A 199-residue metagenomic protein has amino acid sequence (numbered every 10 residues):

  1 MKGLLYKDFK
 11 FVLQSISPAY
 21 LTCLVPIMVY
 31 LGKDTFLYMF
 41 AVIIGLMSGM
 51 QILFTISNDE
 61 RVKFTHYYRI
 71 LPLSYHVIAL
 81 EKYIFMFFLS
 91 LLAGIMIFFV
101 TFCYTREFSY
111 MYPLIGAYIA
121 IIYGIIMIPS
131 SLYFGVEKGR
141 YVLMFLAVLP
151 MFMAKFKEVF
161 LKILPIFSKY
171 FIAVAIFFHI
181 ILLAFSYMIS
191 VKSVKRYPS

Functional and structural regions predicted by a protein language model:
M1-V62, E81-S199: Hydrophobic alpha-helical transmembrane segments of membrane proteins
T65: Residues within the helices of the helix-turn-helix
V77-A79: Alpha-helix N-cap/helix-start motif at helix boundaries, enriched for small hydrophobics
